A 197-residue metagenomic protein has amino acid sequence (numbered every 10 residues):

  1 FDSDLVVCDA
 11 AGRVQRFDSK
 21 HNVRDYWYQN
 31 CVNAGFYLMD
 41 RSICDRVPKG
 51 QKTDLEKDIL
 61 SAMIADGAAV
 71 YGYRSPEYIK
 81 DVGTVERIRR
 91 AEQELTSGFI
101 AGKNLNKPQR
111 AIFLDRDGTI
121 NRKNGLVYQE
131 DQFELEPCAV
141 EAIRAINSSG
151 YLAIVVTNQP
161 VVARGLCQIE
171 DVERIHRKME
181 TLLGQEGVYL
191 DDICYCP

Functional and structural regions predicted by a protein language model:
F1, N106-Q109: Short, small/polar residue-rich loop motifs at catalytic or cofactor-binding pockets
F1-C8: Short beta-strand-to-loop element that shapes/binds the nucleotide-sugar donor at the catalytic cleft/hinge
A10-A101: Catalytic-core segments of class I nucleotidyltransferases/pyrophosphorylases that form NMP-activated intermediates
P48-Q51, D131-Q132, G165-E170: Short, solvent-exposed loop/turn segments at secondary-structure boundaries
I64, R144-S148, G184: Anion (oxyanion) recognition and catalysis
A69-Y71, A111, L152, D192: Proline-centered loop/turn at the N-terminus of a beta-strand
P108-I154: Active-site neighborhood of HAD-like aspartate-dependent phosphohydrolases
A139, I143-M179, Y189-P197: Substrate-recognition element of Asp-dependent hydrolases with the DxDx(T/V) motif
